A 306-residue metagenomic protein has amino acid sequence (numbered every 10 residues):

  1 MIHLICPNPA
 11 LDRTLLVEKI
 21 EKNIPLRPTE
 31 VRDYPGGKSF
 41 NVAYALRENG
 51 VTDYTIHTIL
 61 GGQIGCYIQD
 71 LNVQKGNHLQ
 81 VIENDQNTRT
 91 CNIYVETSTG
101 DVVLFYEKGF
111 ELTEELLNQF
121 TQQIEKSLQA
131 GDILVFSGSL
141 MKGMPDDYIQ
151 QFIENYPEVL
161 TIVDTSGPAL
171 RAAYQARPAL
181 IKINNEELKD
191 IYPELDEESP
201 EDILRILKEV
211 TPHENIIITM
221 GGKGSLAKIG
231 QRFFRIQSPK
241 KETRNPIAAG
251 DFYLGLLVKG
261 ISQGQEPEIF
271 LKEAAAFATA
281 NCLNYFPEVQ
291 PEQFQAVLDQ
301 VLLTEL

Functional and structural regions predicted by a protein language model:
M1-E21, R32: Positively charged, low-complexity intrinsically disordered leader regions
M1-H3, D132-I133, N215: Structural motif
R27-T88: Substrate-binding N-lobe of the ribokinase-like
Y94-A130: Conserved phosphate-binding/catalytic loop of the ribokinase/pfkB sugar-kinase fold
Y94-D101, E292-L306: C-terminal domain-closing interface element
G131-K142: Short acidic, glycine-rich surface-loop motifs adjacent to enzyme active sites
Q150-F233: Conserved phosphate/ATP/ADP-binding segment of small-molecule kinases
P212-N215, G222, Q237-V301: Conserved post-catalytic alpha-helical subdomain immediately downstream of the catalytic base and nucleotide-binding
